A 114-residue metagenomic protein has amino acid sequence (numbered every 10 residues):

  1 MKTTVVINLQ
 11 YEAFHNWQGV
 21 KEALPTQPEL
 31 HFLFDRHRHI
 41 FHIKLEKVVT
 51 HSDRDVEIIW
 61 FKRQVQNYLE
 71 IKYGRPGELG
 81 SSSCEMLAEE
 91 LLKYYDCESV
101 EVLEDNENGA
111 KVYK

Functional and structural regions predicted by a protein language model:
M1-K114: Charge-rich, low-complexity N-terminal segments
